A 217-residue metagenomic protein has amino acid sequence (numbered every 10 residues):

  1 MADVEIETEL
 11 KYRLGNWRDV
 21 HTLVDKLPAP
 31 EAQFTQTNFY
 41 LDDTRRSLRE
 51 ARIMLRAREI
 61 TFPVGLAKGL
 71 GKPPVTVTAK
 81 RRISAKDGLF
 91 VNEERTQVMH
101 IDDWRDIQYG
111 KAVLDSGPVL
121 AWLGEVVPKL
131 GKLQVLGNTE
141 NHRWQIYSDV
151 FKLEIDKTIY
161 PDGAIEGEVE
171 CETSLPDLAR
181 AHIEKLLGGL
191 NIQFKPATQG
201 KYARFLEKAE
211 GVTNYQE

Functional and structural regions predicted by a protein language model:
M1-E217: Phosphate-end processing signature that detects enzymes handling 5′-triphosphorylated RNA and polyphosphate
